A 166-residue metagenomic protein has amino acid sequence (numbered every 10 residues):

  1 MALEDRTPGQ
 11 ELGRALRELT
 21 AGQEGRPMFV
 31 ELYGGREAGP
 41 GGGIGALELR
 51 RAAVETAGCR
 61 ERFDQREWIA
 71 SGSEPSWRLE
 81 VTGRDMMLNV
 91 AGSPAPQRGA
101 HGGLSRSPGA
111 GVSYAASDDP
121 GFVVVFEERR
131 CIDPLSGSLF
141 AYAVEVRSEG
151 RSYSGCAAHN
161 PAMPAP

Functional and structural regions predicted by a protein language model:
M1-M28, D118: Small beta-barrel nucleic-acid-binding modules, principally OB-folds
M1-P8, R66-V125: Central antiparallel beta-sheet cores of small beta-barrel/beta-sandwich binding domains
G9-A15, L104-V112, D133-G137, N160-P166: Short, surface-exposed linear segments at secondary-structure transitions and domain or protein termini
L19-Q23, C131-S136: Short, solvent-exposed beta-strand/turn "edge" segments of beta-rich domains on protein surfaces
A21-G45: Flexible glycine-rich surface loops and low-complexity tracts that mediate binding to linear polymers
G39-G83: Surface-exposed beta-loop interaction hotspot
A52-V54, S73, S93-P94, A157-P164: Short, solvent-exposed aromatic-acidic interface loops
S138-P161: Short, compact, well-ordered microdomains
